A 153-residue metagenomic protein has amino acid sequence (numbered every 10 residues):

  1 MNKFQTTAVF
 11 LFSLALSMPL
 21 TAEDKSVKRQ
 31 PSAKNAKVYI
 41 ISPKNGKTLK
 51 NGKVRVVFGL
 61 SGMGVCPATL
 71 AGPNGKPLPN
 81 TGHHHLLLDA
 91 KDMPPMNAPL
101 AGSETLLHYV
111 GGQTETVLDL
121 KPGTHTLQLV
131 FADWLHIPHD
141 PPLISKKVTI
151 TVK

Functional and structural regions predicted by a protein language model:
V9-S17: Bacterial N-terminal signal peptides
K25-V54, S61: Short, compositionally biased P/S/T/A/G/V-rich stretches that sit at domain boundaries
G52, G82, K121-G123: A glycine-anchored, Pro-Gly-centered beta-turn/N-cap motif
V54-F58, T114, G123-F131: Short, well-structured beta-strand segments within conserved domains
G59-K76: Short amphipathic, basic-aromatic surface patches that mediate peripheral association with negatively charged
P67-G72, L135-I144: Beta-sandwich strand segments
M93-M96, A132-D140: Short acidic/polar inter-strand loop motif in beta-rich domains
L120-L135, I144-K147: Internal, hydrophobic beta-strand segments that form the core of beta-sheet-rich folds
